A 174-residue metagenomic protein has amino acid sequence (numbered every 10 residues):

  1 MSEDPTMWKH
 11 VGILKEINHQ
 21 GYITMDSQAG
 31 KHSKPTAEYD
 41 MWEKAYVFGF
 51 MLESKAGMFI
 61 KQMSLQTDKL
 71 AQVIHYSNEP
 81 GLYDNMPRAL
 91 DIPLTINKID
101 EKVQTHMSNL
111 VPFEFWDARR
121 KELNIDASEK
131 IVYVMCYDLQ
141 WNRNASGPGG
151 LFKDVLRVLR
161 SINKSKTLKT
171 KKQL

Functional and structural regions predicted by a protein language model:
M1-W8, G12, M51-S54, M58 (+1 more regions): Alpha-helix boundary/N-cap detector
T6, T24-S27, T36, T67 (+3 more regions): Residue-identity detector for threonine
H10-K61: Amphipathic, interaction-prone secondary-structure segments
N18-G21, S64, R160-N163: Generic secondary-structure transition motif, activating predominantly at the C-termini of alpha-helices
G21-Q28, D68-S77: Short secondary-structure junctions
F59-K69, V155: Short amphipathic alpha-helices in soluble, non-transmembrane regions that often serve as interface/regulatory elements
Q72-L174: Active-site or metal-binding loop neighborhoods of secreted/extracellular toxin and effector enzymes
